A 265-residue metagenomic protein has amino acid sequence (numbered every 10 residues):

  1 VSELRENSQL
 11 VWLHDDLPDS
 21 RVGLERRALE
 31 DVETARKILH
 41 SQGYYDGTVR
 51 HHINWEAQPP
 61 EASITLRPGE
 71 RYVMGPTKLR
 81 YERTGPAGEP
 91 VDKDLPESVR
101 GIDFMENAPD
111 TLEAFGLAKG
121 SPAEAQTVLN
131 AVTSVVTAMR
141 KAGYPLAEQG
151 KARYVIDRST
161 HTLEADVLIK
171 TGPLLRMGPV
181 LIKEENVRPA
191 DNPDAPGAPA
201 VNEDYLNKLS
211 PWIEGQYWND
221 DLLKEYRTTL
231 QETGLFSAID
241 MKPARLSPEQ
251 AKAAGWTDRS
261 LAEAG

Functional and structural regions predicted by a protein language model:
V1-E6, V11-G265: Periplasmic polypeptide-binding modules associated with outer-membrane biogenesis and secretion
